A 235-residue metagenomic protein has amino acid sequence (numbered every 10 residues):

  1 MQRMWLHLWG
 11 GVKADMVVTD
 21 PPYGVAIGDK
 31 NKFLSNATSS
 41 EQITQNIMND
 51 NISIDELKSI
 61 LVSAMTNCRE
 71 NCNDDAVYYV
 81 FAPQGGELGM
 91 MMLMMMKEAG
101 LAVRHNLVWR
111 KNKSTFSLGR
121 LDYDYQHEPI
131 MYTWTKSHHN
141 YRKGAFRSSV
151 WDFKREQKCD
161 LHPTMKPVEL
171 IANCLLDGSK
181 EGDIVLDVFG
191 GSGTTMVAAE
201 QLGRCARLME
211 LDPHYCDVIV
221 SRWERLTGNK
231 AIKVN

Functional and structural regions predicted by a protein language model:
M1-L121, Y125, K136-N235: S-adenosyl-L-methionine-dependent nucleic acid methyltransferase catalytic domains
Q126-I130: Short hydrophobic/aromatic beta-strand or adjacent loop that forms the aromatic wall/cage of a ligand/substrate-binding
